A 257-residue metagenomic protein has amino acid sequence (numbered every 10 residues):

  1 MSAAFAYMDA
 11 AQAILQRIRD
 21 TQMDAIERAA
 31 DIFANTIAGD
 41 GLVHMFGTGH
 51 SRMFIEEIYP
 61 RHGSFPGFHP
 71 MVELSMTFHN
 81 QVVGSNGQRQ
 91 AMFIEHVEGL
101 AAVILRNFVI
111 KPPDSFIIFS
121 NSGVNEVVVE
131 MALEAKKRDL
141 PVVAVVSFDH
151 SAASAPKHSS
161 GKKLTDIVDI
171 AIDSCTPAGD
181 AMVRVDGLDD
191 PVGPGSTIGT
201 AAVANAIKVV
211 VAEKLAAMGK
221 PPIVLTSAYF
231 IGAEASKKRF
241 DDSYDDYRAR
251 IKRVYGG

Functional and structural regions predicted by a protein language model:
M1-T21: Generic N-terminal amphipathic, Lys/Arg-enriched alpha-helix
L15-A25, F116-N125: Short, glycine-rich nucleotide/cofactor-binding loops
T21-A29, V43, A216-L225: Flexible, glycine/charged-enriched surface loops at secondary-structure junctions
T21-A38, I104: A short, well-structured juxtamembrane/interface segment
A38-D40, T48-K208: Glycine-rich phosphate-binding loops that contact phosphosugars or nucleotide phosphates
D180-R184, E213-K238: Internal, active-site/partner-interface "lid" segment
F230-G257: Acidic, Ser/Thr-rich low-complexity intrinsically disordered segments
